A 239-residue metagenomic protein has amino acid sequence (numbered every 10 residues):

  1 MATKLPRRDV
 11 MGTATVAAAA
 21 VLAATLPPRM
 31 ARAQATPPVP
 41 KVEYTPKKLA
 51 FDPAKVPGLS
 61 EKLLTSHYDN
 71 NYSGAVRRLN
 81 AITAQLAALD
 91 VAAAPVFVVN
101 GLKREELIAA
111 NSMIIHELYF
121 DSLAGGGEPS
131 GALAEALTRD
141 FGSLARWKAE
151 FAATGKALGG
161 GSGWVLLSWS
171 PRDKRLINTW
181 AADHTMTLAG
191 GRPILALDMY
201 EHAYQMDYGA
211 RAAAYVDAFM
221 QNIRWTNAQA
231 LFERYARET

Functional and structural regions predicted by a protein language model:
M1-A18: N-terminal secretory signal peptides and thylakoid transit peptides that target proteins across membranes
T25-G58: C-terminal segment of N-terminal export signals and the immediately downstream linker at the start of the mature
P37-E43, N70-S73, N80-N178: All-alpha RGS (Regulator of G-protein Signaling) helical domain and cognate RGS-like helical scaffolds
A54-P57, V96-G101, A182-T185: Acidic/His metal-coordination segments adjacent to aromatic residues that form catalytic metal sites in metalloenzymes
S60-Y68, K103-R104: Second-shell loop/turn segments in exported
H67-Y68, S73-A75, I114-E117, L195-Q205: Hydrophobic/aromatic-rich, well-ordered segments within soluble, folded domains that form packed cores
G155-R211, Y215-T226: An amphipathic alpha-helical core segment
T226-N227, L231-T239: Low-complexity, Gly/Ser/Thr/Pro-rich intrinsically disordered linker/tail segments
